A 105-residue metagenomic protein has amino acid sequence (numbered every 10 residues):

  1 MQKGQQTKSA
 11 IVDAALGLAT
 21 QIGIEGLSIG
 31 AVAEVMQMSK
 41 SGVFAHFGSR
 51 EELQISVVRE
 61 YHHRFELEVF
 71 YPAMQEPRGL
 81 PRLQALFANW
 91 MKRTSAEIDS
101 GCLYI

Functional and structural regions predicted by a protein language model:
M1-I22, G26-M38, E52: Basic, helix-initiating cap at the start of DNA-binding domains
T7, S28, V57, V69 (+1 more regions): Hydrophobic alpha-helical segments typical of transmembrane helices and their membrane-interface/capping positions
I29, R50, Q54, L83 (+1 more regions): A general structural signal for well-ordered alpha-helical segments in protein cores
E34, G48-S49, R59: Residue-level detection of the helix-turn-helix DNA-binding "recognition helix"
Q37-F47: Short hydrophobic/aromatic patch on the recognition helix
Q54-Y61: Alpha-helical DNA-contacting segments of helix-turn-helix folds
S56, F70-S100: Hydrophobic alpha-helical connector segments
